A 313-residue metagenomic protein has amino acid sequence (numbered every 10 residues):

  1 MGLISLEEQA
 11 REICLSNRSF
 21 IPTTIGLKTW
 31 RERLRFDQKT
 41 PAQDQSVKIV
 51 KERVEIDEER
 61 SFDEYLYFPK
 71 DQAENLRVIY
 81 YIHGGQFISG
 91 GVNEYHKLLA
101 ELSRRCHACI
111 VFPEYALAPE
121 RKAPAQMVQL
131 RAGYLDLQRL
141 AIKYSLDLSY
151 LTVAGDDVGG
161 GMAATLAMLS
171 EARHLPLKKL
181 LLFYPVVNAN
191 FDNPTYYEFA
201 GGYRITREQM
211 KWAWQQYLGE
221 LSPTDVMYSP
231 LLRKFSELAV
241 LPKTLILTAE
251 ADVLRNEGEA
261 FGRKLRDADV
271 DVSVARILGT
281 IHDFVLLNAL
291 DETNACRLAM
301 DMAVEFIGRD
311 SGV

Functional and structural regions predicted by a protein language model:
M1-P69, N294, G312-V313: A glycine/proline-hinged amphipathic helix-loop "lid/cap" segment that gates access to hydrophobic ligand pockets
E64-N75, R233-L238: Short beta-strand-to-loop junctions in surface cap/lid or active-site-entrance loops
N75-G85: Short beta-strand element of the alpha/beta-hydrolase
N93-F112: Short amphipathic alpha-helix adjacent to the substrate-entry channel of hydrolases
R121-I142: Alpha/beta-hydrolase active-site loop
Y144-D157: Alpha/beta-hydrolase fold nucleophile elbow
L148, T165-G312: Alpha/beta hydrolase fold serine-hydrolase catalytic domain that processes acyl esters and thioesters
G155-T165: Glycine-rich nucleophile elbow surrounding the catalytic serine of serine-hydrolase chemistry
